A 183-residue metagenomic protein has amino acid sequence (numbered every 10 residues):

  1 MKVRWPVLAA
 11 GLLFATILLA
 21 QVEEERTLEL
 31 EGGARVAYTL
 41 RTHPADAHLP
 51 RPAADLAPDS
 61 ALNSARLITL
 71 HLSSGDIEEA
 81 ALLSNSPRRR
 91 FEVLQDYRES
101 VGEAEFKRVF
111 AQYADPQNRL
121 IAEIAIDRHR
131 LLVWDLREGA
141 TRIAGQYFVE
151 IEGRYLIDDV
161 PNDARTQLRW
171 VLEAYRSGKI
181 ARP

Functional and structural regions predicted by a protein language model:
M1-L8: Bacterial N-terminal signal peptides that target proteins for export
L8-T16: Bacterial N-terminal signal peptides
Q21-G32, A57-S60, R89-G145, I151: Surface-exposed, charged secondary-structure patches
V22-P52, G139-I143, I151-P183: Low-complexity, intrinsically disordered terminal/linker segments enriched in charged and Gly/Pro repeats
R41-S100: Core segments of small alpha/beta cavity-forming domains
H71, L83, S100-A104, Q112 (+2 more regions): Surface-exposed polar/charged interaction patches
E79, E92, E105-R108, L156 (+1 more regions): Exposed alpha-helical structural elements
